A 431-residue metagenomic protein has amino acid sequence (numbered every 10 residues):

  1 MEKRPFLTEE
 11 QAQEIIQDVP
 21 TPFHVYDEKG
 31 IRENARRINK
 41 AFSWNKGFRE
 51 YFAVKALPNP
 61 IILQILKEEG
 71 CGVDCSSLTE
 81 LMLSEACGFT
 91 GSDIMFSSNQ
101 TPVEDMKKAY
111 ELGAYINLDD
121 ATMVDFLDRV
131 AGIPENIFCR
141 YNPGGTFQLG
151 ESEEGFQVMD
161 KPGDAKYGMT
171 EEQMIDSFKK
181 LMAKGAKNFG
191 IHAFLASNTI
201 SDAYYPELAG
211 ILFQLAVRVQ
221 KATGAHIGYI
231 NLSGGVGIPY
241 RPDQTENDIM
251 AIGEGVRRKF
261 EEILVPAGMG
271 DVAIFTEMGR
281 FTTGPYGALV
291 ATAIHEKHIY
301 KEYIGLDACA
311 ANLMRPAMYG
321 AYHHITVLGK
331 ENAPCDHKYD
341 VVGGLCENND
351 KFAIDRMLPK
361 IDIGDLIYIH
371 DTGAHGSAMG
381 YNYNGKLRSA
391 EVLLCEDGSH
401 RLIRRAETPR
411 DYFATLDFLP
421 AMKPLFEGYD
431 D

Functional and structural regions predicted by a protein language model:
M1-Y115, A121-E135, I175-D176, L181-K187 (+3 more regions): A charged N-terminal "starter" segment
I31, K55, S77, A109 (+6 more regions): Conserved, mostly hydrophobic/aromatic
A56-P58, T79, Q100-P102, D120-T122 (+7 more regions): Active-site-proximal loop/turn and secondary-structure-junction residues that shape catalytic pockets, frequently
C75, F96, L118, A193-A196 (+3 more regions): Conserved beta-strand positions
G132-Q148: Glycine-rich, aromatic-flanked loop segments that form ligand/cofactor-binding clefts across common enzyme folds
T146-H295, L358, N384: Active-site loop/helix belt of alpha/beta enzymes
E261, M269-D431: Charged (often Lys/Glu-rich) extended helix/loop segments that serve as interaction or gating elements
